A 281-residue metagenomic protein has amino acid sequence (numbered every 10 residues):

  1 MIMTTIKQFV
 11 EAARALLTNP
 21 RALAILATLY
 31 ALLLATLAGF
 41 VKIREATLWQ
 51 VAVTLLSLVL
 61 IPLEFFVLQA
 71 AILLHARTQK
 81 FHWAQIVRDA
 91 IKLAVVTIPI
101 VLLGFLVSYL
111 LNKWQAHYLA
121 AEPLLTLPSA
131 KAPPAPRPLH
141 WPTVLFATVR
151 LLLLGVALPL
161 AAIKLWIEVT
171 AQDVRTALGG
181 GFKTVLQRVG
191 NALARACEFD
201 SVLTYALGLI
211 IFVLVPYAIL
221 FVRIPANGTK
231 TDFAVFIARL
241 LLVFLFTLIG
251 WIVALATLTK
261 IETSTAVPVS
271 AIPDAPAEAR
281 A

Functional and structural regions predicted by a protein language model:
M1-A281: Hydrophobic alpha-helical membrane segments
